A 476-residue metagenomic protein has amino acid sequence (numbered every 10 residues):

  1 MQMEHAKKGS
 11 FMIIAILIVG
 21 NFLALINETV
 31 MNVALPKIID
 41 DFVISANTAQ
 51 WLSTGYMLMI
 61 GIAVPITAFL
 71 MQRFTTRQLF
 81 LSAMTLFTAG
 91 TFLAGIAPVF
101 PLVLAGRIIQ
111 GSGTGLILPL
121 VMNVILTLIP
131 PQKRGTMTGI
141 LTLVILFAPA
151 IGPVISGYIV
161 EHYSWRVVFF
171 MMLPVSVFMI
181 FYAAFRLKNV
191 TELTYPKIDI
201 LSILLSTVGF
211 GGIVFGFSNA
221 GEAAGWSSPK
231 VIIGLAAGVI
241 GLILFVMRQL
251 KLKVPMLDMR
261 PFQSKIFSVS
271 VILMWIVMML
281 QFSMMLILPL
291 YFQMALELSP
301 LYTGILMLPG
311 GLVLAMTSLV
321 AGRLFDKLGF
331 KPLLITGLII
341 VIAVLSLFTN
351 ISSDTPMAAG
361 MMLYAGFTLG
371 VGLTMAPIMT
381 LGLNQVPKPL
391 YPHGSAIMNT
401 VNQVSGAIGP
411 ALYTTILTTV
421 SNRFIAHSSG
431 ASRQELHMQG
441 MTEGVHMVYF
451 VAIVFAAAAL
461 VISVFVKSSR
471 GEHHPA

Functional and structural regions predicted by a protein language model:
M1-G9, R433-L436, V466-A476: Intrinsic disorder in cytosolic terminal tails and internal cytosolic loops of multi-pass membrane transporters
M3-E4, Q132, I180-T207, E222 (+3 more regions): Flexible interhelical linker loops that connect adjacent transmembrane helices in multi-pass membrane transporters
S10-I26, M31-L35, F42-G55, I66-A68 (+12 more regions): 12-transmembrane solute porter fold
L23, N27, M59, L93 (+9 more regions): Residue-level hotspots within pore-lining transmembrane alpha-helices of multi-pass secondary transporters
L58-I62, F92, L146-A150, V154 (+4 more regions): Hydrophobic/small/kink-forming positions within alpha-helical transmembrane segments of polytopic membrane proteins
V64-L201: Helix-loop-helix hairpins in multi-pass membrane proteins, especially solute transporters
L173-E192, T207-N219, A237-K251, A459-K467: C-terminal membrane-cytosol helix-exit motif in multi-pass small-molecule transporters
S428-G444: Short, membrane-exposed interhelical loops at transmembrane-helix boundaries
